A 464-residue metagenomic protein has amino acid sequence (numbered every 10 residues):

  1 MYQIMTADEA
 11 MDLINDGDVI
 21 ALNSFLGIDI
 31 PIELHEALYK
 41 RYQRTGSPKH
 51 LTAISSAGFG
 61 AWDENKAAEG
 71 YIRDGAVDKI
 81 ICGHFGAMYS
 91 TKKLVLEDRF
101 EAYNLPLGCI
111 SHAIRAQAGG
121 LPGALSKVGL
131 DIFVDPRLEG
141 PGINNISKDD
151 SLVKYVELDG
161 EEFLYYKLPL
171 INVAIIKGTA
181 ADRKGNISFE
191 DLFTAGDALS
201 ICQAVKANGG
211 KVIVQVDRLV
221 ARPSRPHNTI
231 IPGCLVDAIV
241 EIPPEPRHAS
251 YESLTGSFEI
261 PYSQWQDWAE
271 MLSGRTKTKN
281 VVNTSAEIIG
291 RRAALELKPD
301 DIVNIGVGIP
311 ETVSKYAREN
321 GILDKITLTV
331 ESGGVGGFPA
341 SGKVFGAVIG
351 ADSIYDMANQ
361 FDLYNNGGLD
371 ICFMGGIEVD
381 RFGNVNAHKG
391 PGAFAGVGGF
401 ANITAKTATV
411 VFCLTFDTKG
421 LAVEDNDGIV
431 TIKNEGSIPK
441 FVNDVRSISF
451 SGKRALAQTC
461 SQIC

Functional and structural regions predicted by a protein language model:
M1-G46, T52, I260-I302, K315-N320 (+1 more regions): N-terminal glycine-/serine-/threonine-rich phosphate-binding loop
Y2-D12, L26-Q43, A57, A61-Y71 (+2 more regions): Conserved phosphate- and dinucleotide-binding cores of soluble alpha/beta proteins, encompassing both enzyme active
A21-L26, I30, I54-A57, G306-I309 (+2 more regions): Glycine-rich beta-strand-to-loop/alpha-helix junction loops that act as flexible
K49, K279-V282, R291-A294, K298 (+2 more regions): Glycine-rich phosphate/ribose-binding loops and adjacent secondary-structure elements that form binding surfaces
L51-A53, V212, V303, L328 (+1 more regions): Hydrophobic/aromatic residues located in beta-strands of well-ordered beta-sheets within soluble catalytic
N65-K66, M88, K92, A195 (+3 more regions): Short, structured coil/loop segments at alpha-helix boundaries
S224, V236, V281, K298 (+1 more regions): Conduit-forming functional cores of very large proteins
